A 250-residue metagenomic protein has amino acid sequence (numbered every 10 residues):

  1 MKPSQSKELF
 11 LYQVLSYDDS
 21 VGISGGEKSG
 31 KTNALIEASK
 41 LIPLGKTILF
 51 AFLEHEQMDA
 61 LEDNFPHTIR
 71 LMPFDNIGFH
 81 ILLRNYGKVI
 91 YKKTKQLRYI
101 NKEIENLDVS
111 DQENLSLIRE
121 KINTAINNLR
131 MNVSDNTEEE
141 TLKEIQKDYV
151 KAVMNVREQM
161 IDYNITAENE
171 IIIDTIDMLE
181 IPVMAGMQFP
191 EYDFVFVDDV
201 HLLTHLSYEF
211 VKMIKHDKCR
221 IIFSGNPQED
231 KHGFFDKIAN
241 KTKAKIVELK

Functional and structural regions predicted by a protein language model:
M1-K88: P-loop NTPase Walker
M1-Q13, S20-S24, A34, D108-F196 (+1 more regions): Accessory N-terminal region flanking or inserted into the helicase ATPase core in nucleic-acid motor proteins
S24-N33, L53-Q57, D75, F194 (+1 more regions): Conserved helicase motor core of SF1/SF2 NTP-dependent helicases
E37-L44, D63, E180-M187, E209-H216: Short, well-ordered alpha-helices that flank and scaffold nucleotide-derived cofactor binding pockets
G45-T47, T68, E191, K218 (+1 more regions): A generic structural signal for alpha->beta connector loops
F65-R70, F74-V109, L179-M187: Conserved P-loop NTPase motor core of helicases/translocases
K88-Q112, K218-E229, A244-K250: Conserved phosphoryl-transfer catalytic core
